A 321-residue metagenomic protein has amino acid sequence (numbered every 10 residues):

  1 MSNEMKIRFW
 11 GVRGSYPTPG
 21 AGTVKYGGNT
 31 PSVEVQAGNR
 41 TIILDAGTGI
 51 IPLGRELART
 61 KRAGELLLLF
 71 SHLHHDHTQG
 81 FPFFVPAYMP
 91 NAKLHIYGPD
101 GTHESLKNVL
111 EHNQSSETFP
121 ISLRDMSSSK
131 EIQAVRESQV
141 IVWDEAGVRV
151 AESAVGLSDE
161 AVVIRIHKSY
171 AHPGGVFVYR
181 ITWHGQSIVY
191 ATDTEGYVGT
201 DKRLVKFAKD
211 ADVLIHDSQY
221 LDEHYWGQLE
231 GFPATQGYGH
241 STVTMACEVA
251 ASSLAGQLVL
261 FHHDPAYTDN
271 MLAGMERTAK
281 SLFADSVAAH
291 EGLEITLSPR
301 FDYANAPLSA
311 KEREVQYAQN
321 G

Functional and structural regions predicted by a protein language model:
M1-V189, E195, G199, D269-N320: Binuclear metal-dependent hydrolase catalytic cores
H184-S187, E195-E291: Cap/insert and terminal regions of metallo-dependent hydrolase folds
